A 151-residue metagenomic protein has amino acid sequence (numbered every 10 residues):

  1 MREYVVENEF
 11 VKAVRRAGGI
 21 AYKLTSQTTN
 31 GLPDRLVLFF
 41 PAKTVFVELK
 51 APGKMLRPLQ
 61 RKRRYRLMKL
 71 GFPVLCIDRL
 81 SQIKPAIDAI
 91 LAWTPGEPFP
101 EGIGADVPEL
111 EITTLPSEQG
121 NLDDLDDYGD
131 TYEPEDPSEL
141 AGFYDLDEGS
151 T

Functional and structural regions predicted by a protein language model:
M1-D130, F143-T151: Catalytic phosphate/metal-binding cores of nucleic-acid and nucleotide-processing enzymes, i.e., regions that mediate
